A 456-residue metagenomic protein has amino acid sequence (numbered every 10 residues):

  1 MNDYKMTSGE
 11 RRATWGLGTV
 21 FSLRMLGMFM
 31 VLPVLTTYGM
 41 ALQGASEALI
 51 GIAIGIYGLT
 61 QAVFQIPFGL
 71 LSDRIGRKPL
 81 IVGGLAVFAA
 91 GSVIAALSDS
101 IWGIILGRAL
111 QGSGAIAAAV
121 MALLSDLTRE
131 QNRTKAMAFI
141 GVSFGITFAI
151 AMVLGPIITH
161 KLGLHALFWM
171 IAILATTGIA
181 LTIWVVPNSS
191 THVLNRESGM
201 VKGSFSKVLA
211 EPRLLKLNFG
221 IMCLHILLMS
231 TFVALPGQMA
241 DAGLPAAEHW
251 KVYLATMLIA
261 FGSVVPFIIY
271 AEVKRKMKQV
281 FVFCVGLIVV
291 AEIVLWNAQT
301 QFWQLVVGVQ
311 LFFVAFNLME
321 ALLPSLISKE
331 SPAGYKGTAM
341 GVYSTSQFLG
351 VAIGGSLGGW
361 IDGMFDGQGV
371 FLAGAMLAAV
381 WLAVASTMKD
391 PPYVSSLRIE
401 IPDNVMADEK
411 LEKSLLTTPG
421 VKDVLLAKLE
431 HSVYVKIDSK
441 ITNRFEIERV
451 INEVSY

Functional and structural regions predicted by a protein language model:
N2-E10, P187-N218: Juxtamembrane intracellular "pre-TM" segments in multi-pass secondary transporters
G58-I66, F148-A149, M257-V265, V351-A352: Residue-level signature of mid-helix packing/kink "hotspots" within the transmembrane helices of 12-pass Major
V63-D99: Conserved MFS/SLC helix-loop-helix module at the cytosolic interface between two early adjacent transmembrane helices
Q65-G76, S263-K276, D362: Helix-to-loop junctions at the C-terminal end of transmembrane segments in multipass secondary transporters
G107-F144: Cytoplasmic helix-loop-helix junction between adjacent transmembrane helices in 12-TM secondary transporters
I140-I183: Helix-loop-helix hairpin linking two adjacent transmembrane segments in secondary transporters
I173-H192, W381-K389: C-terminal membrane-cytosol helix-exit motif in multi-pass small-molecule transporters
